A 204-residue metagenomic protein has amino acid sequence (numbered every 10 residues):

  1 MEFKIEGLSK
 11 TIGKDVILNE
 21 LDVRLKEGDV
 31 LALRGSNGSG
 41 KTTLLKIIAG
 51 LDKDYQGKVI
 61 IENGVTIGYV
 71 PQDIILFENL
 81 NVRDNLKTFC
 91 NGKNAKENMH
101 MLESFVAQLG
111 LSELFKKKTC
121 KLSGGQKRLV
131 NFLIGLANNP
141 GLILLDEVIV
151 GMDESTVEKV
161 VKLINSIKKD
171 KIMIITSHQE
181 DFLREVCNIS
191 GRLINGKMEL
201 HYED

Functional and structural regions predicted by a protein language model:
F3-I5, I17-E20: Conserved structural motif at the start of ABC-family nucleotide-binding domains
R34-S36: The feature captures the beta-strand-to-loop junction immediately N-terminal to the Walker
A49: Helix-to-loop junction immediately C-terminal to a conserved catalytic motif
L80-K93: Q-loop/switch helix immediately C-terminal to the Walker
K87, E97-L114: Conserved ABC ATPase "signature" region
K118-L122: Conserved ABC ATPase signature
F132: Hydrophobic anchor residue at the start of the ABC signature
